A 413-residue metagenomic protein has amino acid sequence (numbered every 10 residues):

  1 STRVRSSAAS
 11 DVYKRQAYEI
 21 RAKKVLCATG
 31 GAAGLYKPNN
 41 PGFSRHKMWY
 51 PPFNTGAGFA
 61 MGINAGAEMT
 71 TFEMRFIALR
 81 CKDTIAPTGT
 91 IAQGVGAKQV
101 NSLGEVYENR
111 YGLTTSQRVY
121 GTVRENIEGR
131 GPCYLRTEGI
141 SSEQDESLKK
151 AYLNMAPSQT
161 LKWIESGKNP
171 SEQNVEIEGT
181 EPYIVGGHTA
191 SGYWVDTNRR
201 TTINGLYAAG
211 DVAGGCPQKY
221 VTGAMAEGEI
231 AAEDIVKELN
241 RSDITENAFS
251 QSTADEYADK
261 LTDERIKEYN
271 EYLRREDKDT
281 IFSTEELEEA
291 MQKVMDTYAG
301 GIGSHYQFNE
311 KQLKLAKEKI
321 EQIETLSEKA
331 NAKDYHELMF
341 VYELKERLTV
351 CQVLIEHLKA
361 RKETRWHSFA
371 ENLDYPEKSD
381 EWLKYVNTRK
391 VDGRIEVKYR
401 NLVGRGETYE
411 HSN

Functional and structural regions predicted by a protein language model:
S1, V100-N109, H188, W194-A208 (+1 more regions): Glycine- and aromatic-enriched mobile tails/lids
T2-A9, Y13: Single conserved hydrophobic/aromatic residue that forms the stacking wall/gate of nucleotide- or nucleobase-binding
S10-D11, K23-K24, A28-A32, A65 (+7 more regions): Fold-independent oxyanion-binding glycine-rich loops and adjacent beta-strand/coil segments at enzyme active sites
R15-K24, T202: Core beta-strand elements of the Rossmann-like FAD/NAD(P) dinucleotide-binding domain in flavoenzyme oxidoreductases
C27-A86, V221-D234: Glycine-rich loop(s) and the adjacent beta-strand/alpha-helix scaffold that form part
T29, G56, A92-V95, N101 (+1 more regions): Short, solvent-exposed loop/turn segments at the edges of secondary structure
M48-P52, L113, E138, S142 (+10 more regions): Hydrophobic alpha-helical scaffolding
M61, A67-E176, P182, M225 (+1 more regions): An anion/pyrophosphate-binding glycine-rich loop and adjacent beta-alpha core in soluble alpha-beta enzymes
